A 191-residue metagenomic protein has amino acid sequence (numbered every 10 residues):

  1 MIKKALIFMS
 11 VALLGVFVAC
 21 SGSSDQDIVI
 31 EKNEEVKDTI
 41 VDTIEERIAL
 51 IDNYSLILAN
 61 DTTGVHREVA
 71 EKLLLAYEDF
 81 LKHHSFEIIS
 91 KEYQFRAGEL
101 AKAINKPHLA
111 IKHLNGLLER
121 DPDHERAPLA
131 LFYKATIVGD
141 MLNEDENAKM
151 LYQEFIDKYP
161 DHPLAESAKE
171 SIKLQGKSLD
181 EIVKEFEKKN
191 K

Functional and structural regions predicted by a protein language model:
V16-A19: C-terminal motif of bacterial Sec signal peptides marking the signal peptidase cleavage site
F80-S90, E119-A127, L142, I156-E170: Short solvent-exposed coil/turn linkers within tandem alpha-helical repeat scaffolds
A101, V138-G139, G176: Residue at a conserved register position within TPR or TPR-like alpha-solenoid repeats
I104, M141-L142: Structural motif corresponding to the intra-repeat A-B loop/turn of tetratricopeptide repeats
E154-K191: Terminal, low-structured helical/coil segments at or just beyond the last alpha-helical repeat
